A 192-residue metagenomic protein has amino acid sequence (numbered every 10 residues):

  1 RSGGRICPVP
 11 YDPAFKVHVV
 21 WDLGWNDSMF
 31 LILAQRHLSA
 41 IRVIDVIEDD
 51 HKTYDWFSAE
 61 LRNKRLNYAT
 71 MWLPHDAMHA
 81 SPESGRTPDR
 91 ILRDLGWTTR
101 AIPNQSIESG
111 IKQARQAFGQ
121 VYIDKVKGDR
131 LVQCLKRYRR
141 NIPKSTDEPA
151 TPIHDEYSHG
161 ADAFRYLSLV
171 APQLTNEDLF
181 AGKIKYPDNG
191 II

Functional and structural regions predicted by a protein language model:
R1-L23: ATPase catalytic-site recognition across NTP-hydrolyzing enzymes
P13-F15, W25-S28, L66-N67, A117: Short, well-ordered loop/turn elements at secondary-structure boundaries
D22-G24, I47, D76, F164: Anionic group-transfer/hydrolysis microenvironments
W25, R36, S168, P172: Hydrophobic/aromatic-lined pockets within catalytic cores
M29, A69, A161: Residue-level detector of short, conserved catalytic/binding motifs and their immediate flanks
M29-A34, R165: Short beta-strand scaffold segments in enzyme catalytic cores
I32-I153, L174-L179, I184-I192: Mg2+-dependent endonuclease catalytic cores in nucleic-acid-processing enzymes, primarily RNase H-like
H154-N176: Acidic, Mg2+-coordinating catalytic module of metal-dependent nucleases/exonucleases that use a two-metal-ion mechanism
